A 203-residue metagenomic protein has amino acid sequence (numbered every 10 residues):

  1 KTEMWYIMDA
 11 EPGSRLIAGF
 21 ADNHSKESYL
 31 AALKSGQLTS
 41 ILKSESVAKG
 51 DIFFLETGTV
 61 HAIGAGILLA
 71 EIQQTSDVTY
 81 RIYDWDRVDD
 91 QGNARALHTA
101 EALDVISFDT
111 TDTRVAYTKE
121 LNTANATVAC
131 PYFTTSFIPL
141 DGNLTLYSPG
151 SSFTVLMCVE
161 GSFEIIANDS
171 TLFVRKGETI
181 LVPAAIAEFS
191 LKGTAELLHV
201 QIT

Functional and structural regions predicted by a protein language model:
K1-K49, G64-S162, I166-N168, L172-F173 (+2 more regions): Active-site region of the double-stranded beta-helix
I52-A62, L69, D77-V78, T179-I180 (+1 more regions): Histidine-centered metal-chelating micro-motifs
G142, A184, G193: Residues on the solvent-exposed faces and adjacent turns of beta-rich solenoids used to engage binding targets
E188-T203: Short, basic/aromatic-enriched C-terminal tail that caps enzymatic domains
